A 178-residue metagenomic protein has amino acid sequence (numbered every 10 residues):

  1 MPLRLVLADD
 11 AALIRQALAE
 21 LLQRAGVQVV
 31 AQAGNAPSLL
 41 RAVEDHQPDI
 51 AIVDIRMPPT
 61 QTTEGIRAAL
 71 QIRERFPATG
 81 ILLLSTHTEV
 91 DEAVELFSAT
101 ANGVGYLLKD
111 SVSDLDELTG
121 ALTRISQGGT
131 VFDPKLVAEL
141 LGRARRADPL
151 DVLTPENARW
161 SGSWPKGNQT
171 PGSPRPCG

Functional and structural regions predicted by a protein language model:
A12-A31: Two-component/phosphorelay signaling modules centered on CheY-like receiver
Q32-I50, T60: Acidic, metal-coordinating helix/loop segments flanking the phosphotransfer/catalytic sites of two-component signaling
E44-H46, Q71-A78, T100: Conserved phosphotransfer cores of two-component systems
D54, S85: Active-site residues of response regulator receiver
M57: Receiver (REC) domain active-site loop signature in two-component systems and cognate sites in sensor histidine kinases
T63-R67, Q71, T88-L108, S113-G120: Alpha4 helix (beta4-alpha4-beta5 surface) of REC/receiver domains from two-component response regulators
E117-G129: Receiver (REC) domain switch/output surface
P134, A138-G178: Helix-turn-helix DNA-binding segment
